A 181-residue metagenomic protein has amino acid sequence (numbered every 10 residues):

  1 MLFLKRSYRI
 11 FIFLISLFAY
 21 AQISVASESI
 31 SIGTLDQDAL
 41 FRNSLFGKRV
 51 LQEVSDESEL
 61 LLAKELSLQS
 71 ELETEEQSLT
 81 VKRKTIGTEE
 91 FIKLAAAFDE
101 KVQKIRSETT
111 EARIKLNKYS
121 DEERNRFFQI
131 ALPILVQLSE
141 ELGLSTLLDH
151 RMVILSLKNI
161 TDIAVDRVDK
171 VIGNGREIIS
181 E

Functional and structural regions predicted by a protein language model:
L2-F11: Bacterial N-terminal signal peptides that target proteins for export
F11-Y20: Bacterial N-terminal signal peptides
Y20-A26: Sec/Tat signal peptide C-region and signal peptidase I cleavage site
A26-E181: Amphipathic, charged alpha-helical segments and their helix-to-coil junctions in extracytoplasmic/peripheral assemblies
